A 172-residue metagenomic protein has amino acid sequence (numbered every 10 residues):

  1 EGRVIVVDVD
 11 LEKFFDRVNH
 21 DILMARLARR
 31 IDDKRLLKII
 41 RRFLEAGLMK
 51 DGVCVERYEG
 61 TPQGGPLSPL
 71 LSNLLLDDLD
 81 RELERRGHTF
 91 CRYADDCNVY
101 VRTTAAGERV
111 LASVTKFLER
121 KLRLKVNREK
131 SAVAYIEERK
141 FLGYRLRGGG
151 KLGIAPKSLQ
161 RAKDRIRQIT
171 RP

Functional and structural regions predicted by a protein language model:
E1-K140: Conserved polymerase palm-domain catalytic core
E45, K121-P172: A conserved non-catalytic segment of reverse transcriptases and RNA-directed RNA polymerases corresponding to the late
